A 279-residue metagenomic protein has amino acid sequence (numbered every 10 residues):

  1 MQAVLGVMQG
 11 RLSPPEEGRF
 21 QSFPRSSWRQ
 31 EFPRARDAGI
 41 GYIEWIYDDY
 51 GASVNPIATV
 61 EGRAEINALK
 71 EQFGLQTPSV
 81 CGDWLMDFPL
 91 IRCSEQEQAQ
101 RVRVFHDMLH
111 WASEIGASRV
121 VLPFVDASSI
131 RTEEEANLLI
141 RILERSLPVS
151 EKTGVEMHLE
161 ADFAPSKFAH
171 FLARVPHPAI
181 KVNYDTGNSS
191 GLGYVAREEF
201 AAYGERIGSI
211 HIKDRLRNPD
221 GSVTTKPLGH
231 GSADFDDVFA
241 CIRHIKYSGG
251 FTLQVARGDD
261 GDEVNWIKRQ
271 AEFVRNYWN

Functional and structural regions predicted by a protein language model:
M1-L109, S113, H177, K268-N279: N-terminal pre-domain/capping segments
A3-Q9, I43-W45, T77-G82, V120-L122 (+4 more regions): Hydrophobic faces of well-ordered beta-strands that scaffold small-molecule active sites in alpha/beta enzyme cores
S13, V80, I140-S232: Acidic/histidine-rich catalytic cores of soluble enzymes
P14, Q21-S26, D48-E61, F88-L90 (+5 more regions): Acidic-and-aromatic substrate-binding clefts and catalytic sites of carbohydrate-active enzymes
S26-Q30, L69-F73, M86-V182, G191 (+1 more regions): Active-site acidic/histidine proton-transfer and metal-coordination neighborhood in alpha/beta enzyme cores
A38, L75, I115, P178 (+3 more regions): Structured loop/turn residues at beta-strand edges in well-structured enzyme cores
A58-A64, Q98, V102-F105, E133-L143 (+2 more regions): Charged helix-capping and loop-helix junction motifs
G231, D237-V238, R243, G249-Q254: H/E-rich (His + Asp/Glu) clusters that bind or coordinate divalent metals
